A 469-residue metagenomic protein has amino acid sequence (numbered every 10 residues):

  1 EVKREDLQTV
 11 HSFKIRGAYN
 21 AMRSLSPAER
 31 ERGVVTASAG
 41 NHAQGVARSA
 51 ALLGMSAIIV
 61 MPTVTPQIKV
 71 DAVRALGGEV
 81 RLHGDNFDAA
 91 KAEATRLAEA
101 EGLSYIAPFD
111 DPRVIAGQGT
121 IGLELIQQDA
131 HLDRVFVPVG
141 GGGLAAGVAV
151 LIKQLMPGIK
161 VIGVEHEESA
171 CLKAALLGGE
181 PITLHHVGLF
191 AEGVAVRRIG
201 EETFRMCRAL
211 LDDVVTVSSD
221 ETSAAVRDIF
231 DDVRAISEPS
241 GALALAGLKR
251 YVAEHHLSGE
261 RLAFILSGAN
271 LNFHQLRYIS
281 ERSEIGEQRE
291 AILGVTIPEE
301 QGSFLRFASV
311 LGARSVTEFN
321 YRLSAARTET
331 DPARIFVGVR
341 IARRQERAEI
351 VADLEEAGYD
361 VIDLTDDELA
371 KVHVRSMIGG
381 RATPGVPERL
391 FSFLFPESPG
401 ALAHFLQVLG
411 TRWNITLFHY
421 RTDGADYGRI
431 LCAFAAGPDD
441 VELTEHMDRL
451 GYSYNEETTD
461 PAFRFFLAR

Functional and structural regions predicted by a protein language model:
E1-A401, V408-R469: PLP-dependent amino-acid enzyme catalytic core
